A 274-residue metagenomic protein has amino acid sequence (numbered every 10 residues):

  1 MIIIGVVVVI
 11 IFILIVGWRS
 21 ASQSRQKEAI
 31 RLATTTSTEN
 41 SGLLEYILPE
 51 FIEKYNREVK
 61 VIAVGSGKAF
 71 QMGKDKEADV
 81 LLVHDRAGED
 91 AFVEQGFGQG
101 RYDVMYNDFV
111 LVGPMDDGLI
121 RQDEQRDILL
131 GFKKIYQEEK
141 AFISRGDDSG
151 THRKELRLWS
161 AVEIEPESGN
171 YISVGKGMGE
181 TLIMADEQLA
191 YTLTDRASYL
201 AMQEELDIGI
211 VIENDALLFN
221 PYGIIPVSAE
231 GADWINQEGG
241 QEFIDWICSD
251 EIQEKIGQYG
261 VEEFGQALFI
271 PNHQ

Functional and structural regions predicted by a protein language model:
M1-K54, G67, Q71, E77 (+4 more regions): Exported/periplasmic ABC-transporter solute-binding proteins
V80-Y106: Acidic, polar ligand-binding/catalytic clefts
Y106-D108, E139: Residue-level signal for tight coil/turn positions that link beta-strands
L111: Serine endopeptidase catalytic core focused on the charge-relay Asp
